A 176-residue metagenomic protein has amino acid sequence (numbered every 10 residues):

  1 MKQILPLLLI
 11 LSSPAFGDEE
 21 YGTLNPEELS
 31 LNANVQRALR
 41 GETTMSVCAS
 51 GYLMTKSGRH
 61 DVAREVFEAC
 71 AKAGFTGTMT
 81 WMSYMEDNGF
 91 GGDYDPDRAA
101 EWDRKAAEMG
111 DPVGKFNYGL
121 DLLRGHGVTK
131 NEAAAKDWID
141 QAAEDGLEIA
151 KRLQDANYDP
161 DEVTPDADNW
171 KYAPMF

Functional and structural regions predicted by a protein language model:
S12-P14: N-terminal signal peptide c-region/cleavage motif recognized by signal peptidases
N25-E28, S57-E65, D93-W102, T129-W138 (+1 more regions): Structural signature of tandem alpha-helical TPR/SEL1-like repeats, specifically the intra-repeat loop/turn
P26, A143-F176: Terminal, low-structured helical/coil segments at or just beyond the last alpha-helical repeat
N32-T44: TPR-adjacent "capping" and linker segments in tetratricopeptide-repeat scaffold/adaptor proteins
E42-V62, A69: Alpha-helical segment of the N-proximal tetratricopeptide repeat
T44, T76-T80, P112-K115, E148-A150: Helix-start (N-cap) detector for alpha-helical repeat units in TPR-like alpha-solenoids, especially tetratricopeptide
V47-T55, M79-N88, N117-R124, L153-D159: Hydrophobic face of amphipathic alpha-helices that form TPR/SEL1-like repeat modules and related alpha-solenoid
K56-S57, K72, F90-Y94, E108 (+4 more regions): Short coil/turn and helix-start
